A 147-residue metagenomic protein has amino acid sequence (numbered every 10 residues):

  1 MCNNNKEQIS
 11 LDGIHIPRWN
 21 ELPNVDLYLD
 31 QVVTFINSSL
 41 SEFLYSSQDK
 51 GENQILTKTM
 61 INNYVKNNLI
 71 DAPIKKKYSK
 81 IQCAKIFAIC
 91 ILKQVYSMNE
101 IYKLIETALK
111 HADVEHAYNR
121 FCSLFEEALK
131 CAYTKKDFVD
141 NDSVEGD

Functional and structural regions predicted by a protein language model:
C2-A108: Basic helix-turn-helix/winged-helix DNA-binding cores and closely related short helical interaction motifs
L104-D147: Intrinsically disordered, low-complexity, charge-dense segments enriched in Lys/Arg and Glu/Asp interspersed
